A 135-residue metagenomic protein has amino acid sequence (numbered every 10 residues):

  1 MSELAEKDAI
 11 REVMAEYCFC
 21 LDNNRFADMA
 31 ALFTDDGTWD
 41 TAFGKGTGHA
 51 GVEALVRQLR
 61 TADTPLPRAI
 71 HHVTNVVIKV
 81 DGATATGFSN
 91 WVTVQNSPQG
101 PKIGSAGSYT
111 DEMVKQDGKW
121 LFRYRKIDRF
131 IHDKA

Functional and structural regions predicted by a protein language model:
M1-A27, A31: Short, low-complexity N-terminal intrinsically disordered segments enriched in polar/charged residues
F26-V92: A solvent-exposed, acidic/Ser-Thr-rich amphipathic alpha-helical stretch
F43-G44, Q99-K102: Short, solvent-exposed loop/turn segments at secondary-structure boundaries
H71-V73, G104-Y109: Short, surface-exposed coil-to-beta transition loops
T86, A106-D133: Short beta-strand edge/turn micro-motifs at domain boundaries
W91-S97, R129: Beta-strand elements of well-folded, non-transmembrane domains
P98-G100, D133-A135: Outer-membrane beta-barrel proteins
